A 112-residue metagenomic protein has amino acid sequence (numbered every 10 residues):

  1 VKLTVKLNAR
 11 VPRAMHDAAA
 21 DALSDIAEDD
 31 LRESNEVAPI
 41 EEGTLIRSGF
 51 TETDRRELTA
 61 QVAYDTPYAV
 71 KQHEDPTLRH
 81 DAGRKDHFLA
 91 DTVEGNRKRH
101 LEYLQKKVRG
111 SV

Functional and structural regions predicted by a protein language model:
V1-V112: Short, Lys/Arg-rich flexible segments
